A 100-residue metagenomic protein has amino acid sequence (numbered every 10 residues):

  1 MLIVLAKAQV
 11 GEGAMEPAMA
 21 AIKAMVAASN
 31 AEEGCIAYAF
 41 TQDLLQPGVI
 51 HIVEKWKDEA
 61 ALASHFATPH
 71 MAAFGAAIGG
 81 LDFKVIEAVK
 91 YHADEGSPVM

Functional and structural regions predicted by a protein language model:
L2-A39: N-terminal first-folded block
L2-Q9, A39-F66: Short, well-ordered beta-strand segments in beta-rich or mixed alpha/beta enzyme and ligand-binding folds
I3, K7, P69, D94-M100: Short flexible/disordered coil segments
G13-M15, L45, A61, E95-G96: Generic "edge-of-domain/loop-turn" microfeature
K23, I52, M100: Localized chelating/binding microdomains that coordinate divalent metal ions or stabilize phosphate-bearing
A24-I36, K55-V89: An amphipathic, aromatic/His-enriched active-site/gating alpha helix that lines ligand/cofactor pockets
T41-Q46, A76-M100: Glycine-rich beta-strand-turn "strand-cap" elements at beta-sheet edges
